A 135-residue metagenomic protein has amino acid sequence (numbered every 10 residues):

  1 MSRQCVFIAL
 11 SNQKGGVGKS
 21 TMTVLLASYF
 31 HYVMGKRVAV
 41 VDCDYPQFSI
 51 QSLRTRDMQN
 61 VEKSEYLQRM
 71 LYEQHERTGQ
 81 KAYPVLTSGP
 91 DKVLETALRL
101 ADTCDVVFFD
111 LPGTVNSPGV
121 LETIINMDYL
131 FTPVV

Functional and structural regions predicted by a protein language model:
M1-V135: P-loop NTP-binding core
